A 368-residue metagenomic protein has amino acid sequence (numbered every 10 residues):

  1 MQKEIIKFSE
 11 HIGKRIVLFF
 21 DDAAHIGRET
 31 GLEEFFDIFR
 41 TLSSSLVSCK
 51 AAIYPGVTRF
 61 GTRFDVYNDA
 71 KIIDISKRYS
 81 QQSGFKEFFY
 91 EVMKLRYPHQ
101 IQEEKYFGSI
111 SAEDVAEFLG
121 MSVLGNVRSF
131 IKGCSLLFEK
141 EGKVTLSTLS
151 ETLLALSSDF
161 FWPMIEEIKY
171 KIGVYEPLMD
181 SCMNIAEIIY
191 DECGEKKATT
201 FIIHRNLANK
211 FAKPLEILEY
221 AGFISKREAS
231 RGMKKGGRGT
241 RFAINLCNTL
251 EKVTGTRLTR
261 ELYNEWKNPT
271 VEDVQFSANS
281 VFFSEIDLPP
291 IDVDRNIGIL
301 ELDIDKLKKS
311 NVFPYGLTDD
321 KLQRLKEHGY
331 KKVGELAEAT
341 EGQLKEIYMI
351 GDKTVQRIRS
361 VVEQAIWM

Functional and structural regions predicted by a protein language model:
M1-A116, G120, R260-I291, R295-L302: The catalytic "switch" region of P-loop NTPases
F19, K50-I53, S129-G133, K226-R227: A structural signal for short, well-ordered beta-strand segments and their strand-loop junctions that often border
E34-S44, G56-V57, G133-G142, K235-R238: Amphipathic alpha-helical scaffolding segments
S83-G84, Y97-P98, Q102, G108-Y170: Amphipathic alpha-helical "lid/sensor" segments that cap RecA-like P-loop NTPase cores
S129, T148-I304: C-terminal leucine-rich, beta-strand-based interaction scaffolds used for sensing/assembly
G133, P214, R357-V361: Residues in the recognition helix of alpha-helical DNA-binding motifs
K143, K226-E228, G334-E335: Extended hydrophobic-aromatic, low-complexity segments
D294-M368: Compact, charge-rich alpha-helical regulatory domains located at protein termini
